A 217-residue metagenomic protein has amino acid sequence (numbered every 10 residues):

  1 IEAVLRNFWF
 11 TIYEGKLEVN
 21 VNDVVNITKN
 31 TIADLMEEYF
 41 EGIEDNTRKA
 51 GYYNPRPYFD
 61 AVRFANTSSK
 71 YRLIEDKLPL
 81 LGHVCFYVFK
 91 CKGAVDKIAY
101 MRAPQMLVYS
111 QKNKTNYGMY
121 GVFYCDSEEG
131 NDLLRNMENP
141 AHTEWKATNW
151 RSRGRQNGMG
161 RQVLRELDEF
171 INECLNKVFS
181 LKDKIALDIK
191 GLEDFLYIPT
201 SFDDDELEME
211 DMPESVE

Functional and structural regions predicted by a protein language model:
I1-E217: Bergerat-fold GHKL/Histidine-kinase-like ATPase
